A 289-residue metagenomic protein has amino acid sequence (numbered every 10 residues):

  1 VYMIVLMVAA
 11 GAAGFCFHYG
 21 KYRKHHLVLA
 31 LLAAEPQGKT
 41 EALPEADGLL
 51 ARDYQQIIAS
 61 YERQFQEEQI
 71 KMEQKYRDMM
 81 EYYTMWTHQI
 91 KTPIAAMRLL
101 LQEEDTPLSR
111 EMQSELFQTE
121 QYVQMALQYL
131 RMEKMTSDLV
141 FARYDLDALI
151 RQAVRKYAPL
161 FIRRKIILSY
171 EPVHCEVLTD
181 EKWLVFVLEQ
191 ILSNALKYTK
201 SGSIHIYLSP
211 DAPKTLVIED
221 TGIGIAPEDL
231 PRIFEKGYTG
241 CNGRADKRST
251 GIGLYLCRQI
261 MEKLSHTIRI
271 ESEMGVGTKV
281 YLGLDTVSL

Functional and structural regions predicted by a protein language model:
M135-L139, P172, E176-T179: Conserved micro-motifs of the catalytic ATP-binding
A195-L196: Short helix-loop "hinge" at the ATP-lid/N-box region of the Bergerat-fold HATPase_c
S203-P213: Short beta-strand/loop element within the Bergerat-fold HATPase_c
D220: Acidic ATP/Mg2+-coordinating residue in the GHKL
I225-Y238: Short conserved segment of the HATPase_c
